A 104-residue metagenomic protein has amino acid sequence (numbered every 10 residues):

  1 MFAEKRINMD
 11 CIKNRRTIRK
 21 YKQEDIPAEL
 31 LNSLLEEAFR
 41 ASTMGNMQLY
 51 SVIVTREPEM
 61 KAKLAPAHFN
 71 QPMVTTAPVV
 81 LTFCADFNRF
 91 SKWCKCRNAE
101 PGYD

Functional and structural regions predicted by a protein language model:
M1-D104: Acidic, surface-exposed loops and disordered segments
